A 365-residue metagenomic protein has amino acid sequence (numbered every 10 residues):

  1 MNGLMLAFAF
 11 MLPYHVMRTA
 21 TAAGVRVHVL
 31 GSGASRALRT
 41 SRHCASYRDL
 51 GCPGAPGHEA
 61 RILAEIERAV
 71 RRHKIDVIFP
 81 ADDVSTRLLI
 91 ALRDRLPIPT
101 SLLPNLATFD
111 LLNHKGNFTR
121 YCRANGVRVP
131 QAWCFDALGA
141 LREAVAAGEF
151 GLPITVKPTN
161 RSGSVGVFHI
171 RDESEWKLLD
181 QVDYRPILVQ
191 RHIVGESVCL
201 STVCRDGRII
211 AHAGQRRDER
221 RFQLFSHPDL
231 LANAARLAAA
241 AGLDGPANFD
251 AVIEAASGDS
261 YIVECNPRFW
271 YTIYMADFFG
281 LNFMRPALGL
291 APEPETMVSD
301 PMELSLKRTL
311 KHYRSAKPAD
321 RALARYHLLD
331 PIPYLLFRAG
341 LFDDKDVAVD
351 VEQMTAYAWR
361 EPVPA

Functional and structural regions predicted by a protein language model:
M1-P104: ATP-binding N-terminal substructure of ATP-dependent carboxylate-amine bond-forming enzymes
R26-H28, V129-P130, I187: Hydrophobic anchor at the start of a short beta-strand that flanks the dinucleotide cofactor-binding loop
A45, D94-F168: A conserved helix-loop-beta module that forms one wall/lid of the active-site cleft in ATP-utilizing catalytic domains
A69-I75, A147-G151, V182-D183: Glycine-rich phosphate-binding loop signature in dinucleotide/nucleotide-binding domains
F168-G242, V252-I262: Phosphate-binding site of ATP-dependent enzymes
D229-I253, N266-A316: Active-site "cap" helix and flanking loop/linker of ATP-utilizing ligase/carboxylase catalytic domains
L288-A365: Peripheral (often C-terminal) accessory segments that flank ATP-dependent C-N-forming ligase machineries
